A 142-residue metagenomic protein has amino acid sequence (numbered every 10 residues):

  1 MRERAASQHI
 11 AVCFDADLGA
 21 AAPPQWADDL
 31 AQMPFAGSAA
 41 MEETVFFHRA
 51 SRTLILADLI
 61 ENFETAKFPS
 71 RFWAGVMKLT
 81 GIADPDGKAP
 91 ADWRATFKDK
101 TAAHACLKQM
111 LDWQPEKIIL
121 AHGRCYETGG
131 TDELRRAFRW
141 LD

Functional and structural regions predicted by a protein language model:
M1-C13: Conserved nucleotide-cofactor-binding alpha/beta core module
R4, D58-I60, G123-R124: Active-site metal-binding loops of divalent metal-dependent hydrolases
I10-K78, A105-D112: Catalytic core of the metallo-beta-lactamase
T65-D142: Cap/insert and terminal regions of metallo-dependent hydrolase folds
